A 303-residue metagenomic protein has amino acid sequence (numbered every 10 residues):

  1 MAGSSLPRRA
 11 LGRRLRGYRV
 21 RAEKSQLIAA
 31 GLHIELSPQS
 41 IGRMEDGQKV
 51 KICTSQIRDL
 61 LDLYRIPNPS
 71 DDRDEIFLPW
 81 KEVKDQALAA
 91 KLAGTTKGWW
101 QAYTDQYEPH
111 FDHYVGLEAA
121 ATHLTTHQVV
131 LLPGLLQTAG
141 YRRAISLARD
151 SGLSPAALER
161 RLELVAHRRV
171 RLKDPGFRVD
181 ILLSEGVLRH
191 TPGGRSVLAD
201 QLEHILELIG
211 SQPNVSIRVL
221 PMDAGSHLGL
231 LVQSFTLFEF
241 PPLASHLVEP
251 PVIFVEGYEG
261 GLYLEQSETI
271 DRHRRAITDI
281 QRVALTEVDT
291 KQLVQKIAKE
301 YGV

Functional and structural regions predicted by a protein language model:
A2-R16, R21, D46, K51-H190 (+1 more regions): Interdomain hinge/linker segments and adjacent boundary elements that couple functional modules
S5, I41, D105-E108, Y114-E118 (+6 more regions): Short amphipathic alpha-helical surface micro-motifs
R13, G17-V20, L27, Q39 (+3 more regions): A broad, structural surface signal
E23-R43: Short alpha-helical DNA-recognition segment
A30-G31, K49, C53, H227-L230: Short glycine-biased active-site loop of nucleotidyltransferases that positions the nucleotide triphosphate and helps
S37-S40, T54-L60, V252-E256, H273-R274: Short acidic (Asp/Glu) and glycine-rich catalytic loops that position anionic groups and cofactors
G42-G47, G261-L262: A ubiquitous short alpha-helical element
L172-G176, L182, L188-V303: C-terminal regulatory/effector modules of DNA-binding transcriptional regulators
